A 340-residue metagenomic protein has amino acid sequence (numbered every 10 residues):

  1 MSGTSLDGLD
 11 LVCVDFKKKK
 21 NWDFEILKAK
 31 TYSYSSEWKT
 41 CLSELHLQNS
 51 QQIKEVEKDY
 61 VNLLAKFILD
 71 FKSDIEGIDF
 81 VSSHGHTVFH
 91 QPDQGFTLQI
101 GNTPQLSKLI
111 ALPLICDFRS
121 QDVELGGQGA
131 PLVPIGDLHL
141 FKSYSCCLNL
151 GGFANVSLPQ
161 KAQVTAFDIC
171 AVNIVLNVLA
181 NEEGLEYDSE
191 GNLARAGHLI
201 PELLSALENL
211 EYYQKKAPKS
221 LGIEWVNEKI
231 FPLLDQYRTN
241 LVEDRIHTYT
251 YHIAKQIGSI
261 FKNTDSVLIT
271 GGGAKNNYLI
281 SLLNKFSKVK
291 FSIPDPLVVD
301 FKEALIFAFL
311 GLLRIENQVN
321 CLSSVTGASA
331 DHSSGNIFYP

Functional and structural regions predicted by a protein language model:
T4, G8-Y32, A162-A254, E316-N317 (+1 more regions): Conserved ATP-utilizing enzyme core subdomain
W22-D59: Conserved non-catalytic scaffold segment of RNase H-like nuclease domains
N49-T103: Short beta-strand-loop/turn "lid" adjacent to the catalytic site in phosphate-handling enzymes
L63-F71, V242-D265, R314: Phosphate/ATP-binding catalytic cores across multiple sugar-kinase/actin-like superfamilies, primarily ASKHA
V88, D265-L283: Glycine-rich phosphate-binding loops at beta-strand->alpha-helix junctions
P92-T97, P104, K108, L112-Y187: Phosphate-binding/catalytic loop of phosphoryl-transfer enzymes
Y187-R195, A254-K255, N276-V289: Extended, folded domain segments that form the structural surfaces/walls around functional sites
K285-I306: Conserved phosphate-binding/catalytic loops in two-lobed NTP-binding clefts
